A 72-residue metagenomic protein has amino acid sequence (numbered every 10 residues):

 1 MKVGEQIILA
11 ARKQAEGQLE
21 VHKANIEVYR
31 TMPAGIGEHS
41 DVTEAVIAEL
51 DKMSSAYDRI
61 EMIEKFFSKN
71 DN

Functional and structural regions predicted by a protein language model:
K2-N72: Extended, charge-rich alpha-helical interface modules
